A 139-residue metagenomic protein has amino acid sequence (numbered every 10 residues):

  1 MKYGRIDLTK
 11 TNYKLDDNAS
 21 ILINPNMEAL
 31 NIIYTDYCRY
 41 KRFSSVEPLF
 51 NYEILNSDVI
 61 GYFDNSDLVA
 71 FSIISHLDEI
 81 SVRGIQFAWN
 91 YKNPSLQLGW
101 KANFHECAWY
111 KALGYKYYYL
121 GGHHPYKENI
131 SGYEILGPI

Functional and structural regions predicted by a protein language model:
M1-L22: Acyl-donor-binding surface of acyltransferase catalytic domains
Y3, Y13, Y34-Y40, Y52 (+6 more regions): Sequence-level detector for tyrosine residue identity
N18-S95: A conserved beta-strand-loop-helix scaffold within acyl/acetyltransferase catalytic domains
A70-F71, H76-I135: Acyl-donor binding region in acyl/amide transferases
P138: Patatin-like phospholipase
